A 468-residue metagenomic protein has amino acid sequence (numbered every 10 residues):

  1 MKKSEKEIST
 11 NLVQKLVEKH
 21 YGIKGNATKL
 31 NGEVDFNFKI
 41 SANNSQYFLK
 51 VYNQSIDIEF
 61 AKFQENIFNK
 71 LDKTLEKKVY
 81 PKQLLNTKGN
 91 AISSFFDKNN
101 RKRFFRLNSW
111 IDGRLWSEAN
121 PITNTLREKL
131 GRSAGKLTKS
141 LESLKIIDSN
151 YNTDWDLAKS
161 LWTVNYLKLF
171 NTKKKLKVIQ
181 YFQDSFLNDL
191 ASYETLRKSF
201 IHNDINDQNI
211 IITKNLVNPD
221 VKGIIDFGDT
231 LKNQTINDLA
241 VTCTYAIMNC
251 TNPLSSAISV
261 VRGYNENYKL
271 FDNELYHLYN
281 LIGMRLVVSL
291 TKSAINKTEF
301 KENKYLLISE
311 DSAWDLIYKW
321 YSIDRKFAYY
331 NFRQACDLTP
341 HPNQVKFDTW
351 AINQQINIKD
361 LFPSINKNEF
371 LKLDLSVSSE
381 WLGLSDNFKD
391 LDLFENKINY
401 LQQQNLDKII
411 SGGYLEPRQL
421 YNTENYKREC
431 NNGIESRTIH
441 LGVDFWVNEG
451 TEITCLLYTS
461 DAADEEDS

Functional and structural regions predicted by a protein language model:
S9-K19, I146, W162-N203, T213-L216: An alpha-helical support segment within catalytic cores of ATP-dependent transferases
E33-N44, F48-L49, Q83, L187-N237: Active-site acidic catalytic loop and adjacent metal/ATP-binding pocket of ATP-dependent phosphoryl transfer enzymes
Y52-D97, A119, N124-T125: A conserved alpha-helical element in kinase catalytic cores
N120-K174, L196-K198: A cross-family kinase active-site recognition segment
T235-K269, M284-K301: Active-site activation/catalytic loop segments of kinase-like enzymes and analogous catalytic loops in related
S289-N343: ATP/Mg2+ or Mg2+-diphosphate-binding catalytic cores that bind nucleotide phosphates or diphosphates via glycine-rich
D337-G450: Polar/charged, compositionally biased leader and regulatory segments
Y458-D467: Single conserved hydrophobic/aromatic residue that forms the stacking wall/gate of nucleotide- or nucleobase-binding
